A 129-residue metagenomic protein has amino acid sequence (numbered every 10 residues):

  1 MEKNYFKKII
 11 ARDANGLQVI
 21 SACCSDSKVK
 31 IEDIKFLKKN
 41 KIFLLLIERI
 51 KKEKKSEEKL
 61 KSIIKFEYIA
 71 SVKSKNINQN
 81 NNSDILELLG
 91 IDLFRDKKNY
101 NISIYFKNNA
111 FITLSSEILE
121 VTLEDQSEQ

Functional and structural regions predicted by a protein language model:
M1-Q129: Surface-exposed, interaction-prone regions used to assemble/regulate multi-protein complexes
